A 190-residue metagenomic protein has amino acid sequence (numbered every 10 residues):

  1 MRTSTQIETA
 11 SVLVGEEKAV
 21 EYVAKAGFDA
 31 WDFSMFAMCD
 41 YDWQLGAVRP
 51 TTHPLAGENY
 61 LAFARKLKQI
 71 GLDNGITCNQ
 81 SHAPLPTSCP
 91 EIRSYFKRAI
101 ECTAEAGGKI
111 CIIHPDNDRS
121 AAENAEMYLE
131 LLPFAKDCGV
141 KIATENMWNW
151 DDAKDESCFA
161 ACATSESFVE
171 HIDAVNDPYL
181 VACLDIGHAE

Functional and structural regions predicted by a protein language model:
M1-K109, K136, D173, D177-V181: N-terminal pre-domain/capping segments
R2, K18, W31, E130-E190: Acidic/histidine-rich catalytic cores of soluble enzymes
T9-S11, M35-A37, P84-T87, D116-R119 (+2 more regions): Active-site-proximal loop/turn and secondary-structure-junction residues that shape catalytic pockets, frequently
Y41-D42, R119-Y128: Active-site-adjacent beta->alpha loops and helix N-cap segments on the catalytic face of soluble alpha/beta enzymes
Q44, E91, E123-N124, K154-D155: Short, well-ordered secondary-structure micro-motifs
N59-F63, R93-R98, N124-L129, A161-E166: Charged helix-capping and loop-helix junction motifs
E91, R119, F159: Short, surface-exposed alpha-helical recognition segments that flank or form part of ligand/macromolecule-binding
T103-A122, C138, A143-K154: Active-site groove signature of glycoside hydrolases
